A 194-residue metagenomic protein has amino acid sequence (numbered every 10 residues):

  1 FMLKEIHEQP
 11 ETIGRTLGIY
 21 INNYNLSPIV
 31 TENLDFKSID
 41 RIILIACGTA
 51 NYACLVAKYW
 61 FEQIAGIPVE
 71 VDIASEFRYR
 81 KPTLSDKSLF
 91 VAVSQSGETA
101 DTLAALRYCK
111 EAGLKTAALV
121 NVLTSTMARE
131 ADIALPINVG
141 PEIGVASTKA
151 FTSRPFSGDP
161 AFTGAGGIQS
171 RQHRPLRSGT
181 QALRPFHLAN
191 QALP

Functional and structural regions predicted by a protein language model:
F1-I39, G164-P194: Cofactor-/ligand-binding subdomain signature composed of acidic, glycine-rich, tryptophan-containing flexible loops
L34-P185: Glycine-rich phosphate-binding loops that contact phosphosugars or nucleotide phosphates
